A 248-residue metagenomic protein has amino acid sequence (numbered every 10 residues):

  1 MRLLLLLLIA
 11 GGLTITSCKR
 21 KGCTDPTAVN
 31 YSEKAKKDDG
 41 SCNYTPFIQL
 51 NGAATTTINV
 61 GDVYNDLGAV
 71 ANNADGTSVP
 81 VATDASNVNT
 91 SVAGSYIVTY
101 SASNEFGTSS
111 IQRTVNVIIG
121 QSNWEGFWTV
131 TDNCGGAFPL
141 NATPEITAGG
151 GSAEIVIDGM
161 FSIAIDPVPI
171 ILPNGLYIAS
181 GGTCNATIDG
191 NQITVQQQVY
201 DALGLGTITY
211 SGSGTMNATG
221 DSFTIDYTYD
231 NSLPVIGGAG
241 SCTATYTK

Functional and structural regions predicted by a protein language model:
L5-G52, G107, T114, G120 (+1 more regions): Bacterial Sec-dependent N-terminal signal peptides
A28, E33-K36, G40, T55 (+5 more regions): Disulfide-stabilized cysteine-rich extracellular repeat microdomains
P46-G76: Solvent-exposed, low-complexity, repeat-rich "mucin-like" stalks and linkers
N51-A53, L67, A82-S86, T209-S211: Short structured motifs
V70, S101, T114-N116, T129 (+1 more regions): Residue-level recognition of well-ordered beta-strand positions that form the cores of beta-sheet-rich folds across
A74-V115: Serine/threonine-rich, repeat-prone extracellular segments and beta-strand-based repeat modules of secreted/surface
G120-K248: Ser/Thr/Gly/Pro-rich, low-complexity flexible regions
